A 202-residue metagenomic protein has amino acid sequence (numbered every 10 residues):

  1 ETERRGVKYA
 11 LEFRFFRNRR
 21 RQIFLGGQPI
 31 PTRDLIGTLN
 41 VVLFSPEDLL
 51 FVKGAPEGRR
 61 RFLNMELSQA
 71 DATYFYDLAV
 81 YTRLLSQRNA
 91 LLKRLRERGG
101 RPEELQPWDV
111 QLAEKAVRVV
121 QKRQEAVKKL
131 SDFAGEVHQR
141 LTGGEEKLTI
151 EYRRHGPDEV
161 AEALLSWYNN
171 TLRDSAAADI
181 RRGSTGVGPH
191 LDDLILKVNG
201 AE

Functional and structural regions predicted by a protein language model:
E1-G58, F62-A70, Y74, F133-E136 (+2 more regions): Nucleotide-state sensing region of NTPase/ATPase domains
D34, G54, G58, V80 (+2 more regions): A generic short alpha-helical patch detector that favors 3-5-residue windows in or near N-terminal regions
L63, A70-R123: Long, non-coiled-coil amphipathic alpha-helical linker/lever segments that couple catalytic cores to other domains
R98-E202: Conserved NTPase motor "head" modules and their coupling/switch loops across ABC/AAA+ ATPases, GTPases, and GHKL ATPases
